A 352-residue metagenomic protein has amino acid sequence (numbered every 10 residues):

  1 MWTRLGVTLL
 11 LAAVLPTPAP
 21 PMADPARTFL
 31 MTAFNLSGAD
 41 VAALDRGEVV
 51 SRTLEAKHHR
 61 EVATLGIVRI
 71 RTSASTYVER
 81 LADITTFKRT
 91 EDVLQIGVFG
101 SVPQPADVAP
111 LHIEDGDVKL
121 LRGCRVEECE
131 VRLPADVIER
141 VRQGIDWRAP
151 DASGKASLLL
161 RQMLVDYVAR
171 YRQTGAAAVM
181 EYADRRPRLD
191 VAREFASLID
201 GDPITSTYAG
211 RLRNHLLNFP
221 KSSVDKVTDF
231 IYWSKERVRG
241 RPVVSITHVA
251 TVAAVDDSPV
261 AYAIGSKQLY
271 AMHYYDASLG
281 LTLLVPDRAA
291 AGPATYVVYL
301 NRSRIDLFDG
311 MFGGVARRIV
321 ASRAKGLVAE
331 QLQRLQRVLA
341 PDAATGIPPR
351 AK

Functional and structural regions predicted by a protein language model:
M1-W2: N-terminal secretory signal peptides that target proteins for export/translocation
G6-T17: Bacterial N-terminal signal peptides
P21-I70, A74-T76, T86, E91-K352: Terminal "cap-and-tail" regions of soluble proteins that handle hydrophobic small molecules
E79-R80: Short, well-ordered alpha-helical segments enriched in acidic and aromatic residues
